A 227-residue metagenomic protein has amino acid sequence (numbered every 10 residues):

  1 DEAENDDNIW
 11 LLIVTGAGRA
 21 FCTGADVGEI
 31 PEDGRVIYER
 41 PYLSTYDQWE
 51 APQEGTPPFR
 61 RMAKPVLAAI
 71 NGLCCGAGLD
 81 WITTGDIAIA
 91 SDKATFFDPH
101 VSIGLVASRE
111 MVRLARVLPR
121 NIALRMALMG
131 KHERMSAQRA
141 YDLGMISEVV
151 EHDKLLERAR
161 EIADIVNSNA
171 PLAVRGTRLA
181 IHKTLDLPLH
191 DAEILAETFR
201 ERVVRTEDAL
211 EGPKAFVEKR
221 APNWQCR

Functional and structural regions predicted by a protein language model:
D1-A17: Conserved CoA-thioester-binding segment of acyl-CoA-metabolizing enzymes
D1-N5, V27-N71, S108-L118: An acidic, glycine-rich surface segment that forms the CoA-thioester-binding/catalytic face of crotonase-fold enzymes
D6, M62-A63, T206, K219-A221: Acidic-histidine catalytic/liganding microenvironments
V14, D26, P65, I82 (+3 more regions): Terminal peptide-recognition signature
G24, W49, Q53, G76 (+3 more regions): Glycine-rich phosphate-binding loop at the start of an alpha helix
E54-A63, A69, C75-L128, R158-I162: CoA-thioester-processing core
A127, H132-N167, R175-T184, E211-R227: Amphipathic alpha-helical segments at domain termini/boundaries
